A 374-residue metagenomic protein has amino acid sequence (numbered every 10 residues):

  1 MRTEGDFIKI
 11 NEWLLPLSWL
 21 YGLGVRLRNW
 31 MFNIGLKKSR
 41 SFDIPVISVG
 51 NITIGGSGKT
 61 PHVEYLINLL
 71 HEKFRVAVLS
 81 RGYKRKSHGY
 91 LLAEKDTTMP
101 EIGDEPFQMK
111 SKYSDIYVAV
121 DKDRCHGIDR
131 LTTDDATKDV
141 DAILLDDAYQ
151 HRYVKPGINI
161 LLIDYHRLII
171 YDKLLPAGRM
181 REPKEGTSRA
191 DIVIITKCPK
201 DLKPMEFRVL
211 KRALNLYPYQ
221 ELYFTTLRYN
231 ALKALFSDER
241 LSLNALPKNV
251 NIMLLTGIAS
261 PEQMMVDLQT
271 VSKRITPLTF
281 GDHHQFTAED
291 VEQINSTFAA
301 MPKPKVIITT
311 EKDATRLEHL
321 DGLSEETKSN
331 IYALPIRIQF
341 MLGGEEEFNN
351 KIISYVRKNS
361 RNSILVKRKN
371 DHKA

Functional and structural regions predicted by a protein language model:
M1-D43, Y355, N359, S363: A transmembrane-helix-recognition feature enriched in membrane-embedded lipid enzymes and envelope glyco-/phospholipid
R2-F7, I169-P304, V366-A374: C-terminal accessory "lid"/substrate-recognition subdomains
L20, T60, M109, D146 (+4 more regions): Residue-level signal for inorganic ion chemistry
N29-K95, P199-D201, A245, H372: Walker A (P-loop) phosphate-binding motif
A77-L79, L161, N251-L255: Conserved beta-strand elements of the Class I
G82-R85, G89-Q220, F224: Phosphate/Mg2+-binding loops and adjacent switch elements in nucleotide/diphosphate-handling enzyme cores
N230, G281-Q285, E326-R357: Short, flexible loop segments at boundaries between secondary-structure elements
K305-K312: Acidic beta-strand-to-loop metal/phosphate-binding motif
